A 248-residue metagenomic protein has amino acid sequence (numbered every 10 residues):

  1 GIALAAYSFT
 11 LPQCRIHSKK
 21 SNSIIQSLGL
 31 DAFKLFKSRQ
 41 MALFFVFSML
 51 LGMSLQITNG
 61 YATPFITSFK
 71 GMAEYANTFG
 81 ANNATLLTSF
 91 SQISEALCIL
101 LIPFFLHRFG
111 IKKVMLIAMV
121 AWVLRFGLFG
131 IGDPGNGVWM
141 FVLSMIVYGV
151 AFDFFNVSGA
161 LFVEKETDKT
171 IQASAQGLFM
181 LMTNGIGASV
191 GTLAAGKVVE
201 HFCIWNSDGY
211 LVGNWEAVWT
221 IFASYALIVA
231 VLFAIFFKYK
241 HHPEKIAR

Functional and structural regions predicted by a protein language model:
G1-S18, L232-F237: C-terminal membrane-cytosol helix-exit motif in multi-pass small-molecule transporters
P12-F45, G71-M72: Juxtamembrane intracellular "pre-TM" segments in multi-pass secondary transporters
K37-T58, I146-V147: Pair of pore-lining "gating" transmembrane helices in MFS-fold secondary transporters
G60-A84: Short amphipathic helix-loop junctions that connect adjacent transmembrane helices in Major Facilitator Superfamily/SLC
L97-I111, V199-E200: Helix-to-loop junctions at the C-terminal end of transmembrane segments in multipass secondary transporters
V120-P134: C-terminal ends and interior cores of transmembrane alpha-helices in multi-pass membrane transporters/permeases
F154-D168: Intracellular juxtamembrane helix-capping segments at the cytosolic ends of symmetry-related transmembrane helices
K197-A226: A membrane-interface helix-boundary motif in multi-pass transporters
